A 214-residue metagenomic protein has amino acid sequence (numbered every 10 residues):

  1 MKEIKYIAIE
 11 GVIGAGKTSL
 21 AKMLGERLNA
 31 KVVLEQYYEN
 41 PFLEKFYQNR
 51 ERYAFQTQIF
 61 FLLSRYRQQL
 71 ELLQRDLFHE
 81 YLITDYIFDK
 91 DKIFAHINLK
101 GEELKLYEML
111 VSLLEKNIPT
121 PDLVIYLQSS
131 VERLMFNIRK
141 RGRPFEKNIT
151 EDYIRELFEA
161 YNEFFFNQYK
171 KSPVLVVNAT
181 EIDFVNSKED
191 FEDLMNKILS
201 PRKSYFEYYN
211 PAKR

Functional and structural regions predicted by a protein language model:
I9: Hydrophobic anchor at the beta1->P-loop junction of P-loop NTPases
V12: P-loop (Walker A) phosphate-binding loop of NTP-binding proteins
K17: Conserved lysine of the Walker
L20-A21, G25: Post-Walker A alpha-helix
E26-S64: Conserved substrate/cofactor phosphate-moiety recognition/catalytic segment in nucleotide-dependent phosphotransferases
Y53, T57-P119: Glycine-rich phosphate-binding loop used to anchor ATP phosphates in small-molecule kinases, encompassing both
K92-A160: A glycine- and Lys/Arg-enriched "phosphate-lid" helix/loop adjacent to the NTP-binding pocket of small-molecule kinases
R139-N148, Y153-R214: NTP-dependent small-molecule kinase module
